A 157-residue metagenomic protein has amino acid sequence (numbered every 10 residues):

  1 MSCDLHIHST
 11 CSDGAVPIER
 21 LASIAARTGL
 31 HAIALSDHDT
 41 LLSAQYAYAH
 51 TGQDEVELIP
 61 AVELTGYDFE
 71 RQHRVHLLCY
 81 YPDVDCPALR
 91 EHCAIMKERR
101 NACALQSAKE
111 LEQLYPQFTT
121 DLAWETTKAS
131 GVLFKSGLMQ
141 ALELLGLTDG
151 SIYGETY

Functional and structural regions predicted by a protein language model:
M1-Q72: An N-terminally biased module of ancient metal coordination in phosphate/nucleic-acid-related enzymes
Q53-Y157: Extended substrate/RNA-proximal surfaces in nucleic-acid metabolism proteins
